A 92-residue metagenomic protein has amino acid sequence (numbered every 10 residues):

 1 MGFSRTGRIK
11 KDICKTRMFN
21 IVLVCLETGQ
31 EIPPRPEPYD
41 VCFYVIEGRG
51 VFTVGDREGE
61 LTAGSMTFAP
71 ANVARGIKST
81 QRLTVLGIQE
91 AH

Functional and structural regions predicted by a protein language model:
M1-M18, T53: A short, N-terminal "cap"/entry segment at the start of jelly-roll beta-barrel domains of the cupin/DSBH fold
T6-G7, V22-E37: Conserved short histidine dyad/triad with adjacent acidic residue
E31-I32, G48-T53: Short beta-strand segments in beta-sandwich/barrel cores
Y39-G50: Glycine- and acidic-residue-biased ligand/ion/polar-headgroup-sensing regions
I46-E47, T62-A63, Q81: A cytosolic small-molecule/anion-sensing beta-strand core signal
D56-A71: Short acidic-glycine-tyrosine-enriched beta hairpin
A71-H92: Ligand-binding loop in jelly-roll beta-barrel domains
